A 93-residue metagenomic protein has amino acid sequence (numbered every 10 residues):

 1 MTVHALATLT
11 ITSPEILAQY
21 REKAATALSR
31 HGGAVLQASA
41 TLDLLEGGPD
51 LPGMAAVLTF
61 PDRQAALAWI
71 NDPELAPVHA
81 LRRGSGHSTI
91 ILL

Functional and structural regions predicted by a protein language model:
M1-L67, N71: Short S/T/G/P-rich N-terminal loop/turn motif that feeds into the first structured element of a domain
A24-T26, G48, V78, I90-L93: Residue-level signature of transmembrane alpha-helix interfaces in integral membrane proteins
S29-A38, L81-L93: A short beta-strand-loop micro-motif that forms or neighbors metal/cofactor- and ligand-binding patches at active-site
R63-T89: C-terminal structural segments of small proteins and small subunits
